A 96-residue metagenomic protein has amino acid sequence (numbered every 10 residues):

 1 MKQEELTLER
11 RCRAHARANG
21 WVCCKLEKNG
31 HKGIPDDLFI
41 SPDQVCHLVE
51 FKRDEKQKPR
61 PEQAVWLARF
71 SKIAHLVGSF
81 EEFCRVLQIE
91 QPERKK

Functional and structural regions predicted by a protein language model:
M1-K96: Catalytic phosphate/metal-binding cores of nucleic-acid and nucleotide-processing enzymes, i.e., regions that mediate
